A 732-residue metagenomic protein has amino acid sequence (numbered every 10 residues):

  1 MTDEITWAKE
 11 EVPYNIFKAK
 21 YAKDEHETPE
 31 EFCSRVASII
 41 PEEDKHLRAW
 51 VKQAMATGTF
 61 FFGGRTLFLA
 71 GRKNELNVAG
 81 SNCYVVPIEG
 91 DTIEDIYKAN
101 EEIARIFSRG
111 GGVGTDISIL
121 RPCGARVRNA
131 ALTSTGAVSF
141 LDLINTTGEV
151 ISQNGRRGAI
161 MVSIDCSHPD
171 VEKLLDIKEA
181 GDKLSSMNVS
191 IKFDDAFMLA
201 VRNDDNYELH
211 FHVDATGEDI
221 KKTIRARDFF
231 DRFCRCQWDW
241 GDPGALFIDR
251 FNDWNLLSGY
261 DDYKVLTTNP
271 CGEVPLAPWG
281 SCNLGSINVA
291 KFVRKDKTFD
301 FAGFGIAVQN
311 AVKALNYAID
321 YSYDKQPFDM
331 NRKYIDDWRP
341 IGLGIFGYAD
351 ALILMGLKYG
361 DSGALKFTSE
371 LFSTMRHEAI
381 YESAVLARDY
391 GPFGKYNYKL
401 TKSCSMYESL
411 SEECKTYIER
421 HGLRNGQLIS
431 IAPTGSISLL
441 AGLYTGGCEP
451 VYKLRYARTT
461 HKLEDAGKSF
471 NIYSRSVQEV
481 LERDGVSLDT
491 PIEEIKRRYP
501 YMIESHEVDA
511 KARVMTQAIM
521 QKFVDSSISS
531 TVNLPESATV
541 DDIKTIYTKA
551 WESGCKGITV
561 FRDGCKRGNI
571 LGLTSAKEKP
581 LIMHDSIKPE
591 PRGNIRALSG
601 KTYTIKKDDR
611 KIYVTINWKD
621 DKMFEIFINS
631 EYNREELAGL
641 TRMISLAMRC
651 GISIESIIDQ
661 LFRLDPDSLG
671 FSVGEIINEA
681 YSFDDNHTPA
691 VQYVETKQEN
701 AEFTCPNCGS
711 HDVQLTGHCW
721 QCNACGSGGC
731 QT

Functional and structural regions predicted by a protein language model:
T2-V51, R72, N129-L143, Q153-R156 (+4 more regions): Conserved, charged catalytic cores of large soluble enzymes
A37-D44, K52-N129, A137, I151-N154 (+7 more regions): Function-dense linear segments that define catalytic or interfacial modules in macromolecule-processing proteins
H212, A307-R332, D336, L357-T434 (+5 more regions): Internal maturation/activation junctions in enzymes
L266, G272-E273, L315, I319-Y321 (+6 more regions): Catalytic alpha/beta core of large soluble enzyme barrels
L573-K611, V694-A701: Short, Gly/Pro- and small/polar-rich lid/capping loops
P706-S710, A724: Short, cysteine/histidine-rich loop/knuckle motifs that typically chelate Zn2+
H711-D712, G728-G729: Cys/His-rich microdomains that often coordinate metals
H718-G728: Cysteine-rich micro-motifs
